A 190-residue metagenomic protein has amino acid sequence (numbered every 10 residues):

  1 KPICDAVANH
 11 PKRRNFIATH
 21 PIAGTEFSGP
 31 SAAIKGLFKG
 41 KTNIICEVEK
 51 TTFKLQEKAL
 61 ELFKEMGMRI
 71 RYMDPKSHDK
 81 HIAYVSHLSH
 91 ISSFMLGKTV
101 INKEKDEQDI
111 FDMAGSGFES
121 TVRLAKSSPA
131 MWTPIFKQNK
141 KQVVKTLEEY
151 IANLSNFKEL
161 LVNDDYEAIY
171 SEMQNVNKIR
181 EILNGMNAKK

Functional and structural regions predicted by a protein language model:
K1-S31: Rossmann-like NAD(P)(H) cofactor-binding subdomain of soluble oxidoreductases
C4, F53-E57, L147: Conserved strand-to-helix beginnings and helix N-cap segments that scaffold or border functional pockets
E26, T51-T52, V143: Alpha-helix N-cap/loop-to-helix initiation residues
A32-L37, P134: Short, flexible, solvent-exposed loop/turn segments with mixed acidic/basic and small polar residues
K35-R123: Internal alpha-helical scaffold of NAD(P)-dependent oxidoreductase catalytic cores
E107-V176: Interdomain hinge/lid region at the active-site interface of Rossmann-like NAD(P)-dependent oxidoreductases
E181-K190: Long, positively charged, glycine-interspersed low-complexity recognition regions
